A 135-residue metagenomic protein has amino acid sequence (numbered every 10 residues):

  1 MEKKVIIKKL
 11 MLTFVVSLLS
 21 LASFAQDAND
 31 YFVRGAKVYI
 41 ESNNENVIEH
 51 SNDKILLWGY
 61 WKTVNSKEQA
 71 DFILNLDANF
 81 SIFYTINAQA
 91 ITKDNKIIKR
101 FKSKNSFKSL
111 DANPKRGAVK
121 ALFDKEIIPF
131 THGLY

Functional and structural regions predicted by a protein language model:
M1-I7: N-terminal secretory signal peptides that target proteins for export/translocation
K9-A22: Bacterial N-terminal signal peptides
Q26-K37, N44-K54, W58, K96-Y135: C-terminal/domain-edge helix-coil "capping" segments
K37-I40, N65, N75: Structural recognition of the beta-strand scaffold that forms the well-ordered cores of secreted hydrolase catalytic
S42-N44, D77-A78: Generic secondary-structure microfeatures
W61-D71: Short acidic low-complexity segments
D71-K115: Mid-chain, structured segments of secreted extracytoplasmic proteins
